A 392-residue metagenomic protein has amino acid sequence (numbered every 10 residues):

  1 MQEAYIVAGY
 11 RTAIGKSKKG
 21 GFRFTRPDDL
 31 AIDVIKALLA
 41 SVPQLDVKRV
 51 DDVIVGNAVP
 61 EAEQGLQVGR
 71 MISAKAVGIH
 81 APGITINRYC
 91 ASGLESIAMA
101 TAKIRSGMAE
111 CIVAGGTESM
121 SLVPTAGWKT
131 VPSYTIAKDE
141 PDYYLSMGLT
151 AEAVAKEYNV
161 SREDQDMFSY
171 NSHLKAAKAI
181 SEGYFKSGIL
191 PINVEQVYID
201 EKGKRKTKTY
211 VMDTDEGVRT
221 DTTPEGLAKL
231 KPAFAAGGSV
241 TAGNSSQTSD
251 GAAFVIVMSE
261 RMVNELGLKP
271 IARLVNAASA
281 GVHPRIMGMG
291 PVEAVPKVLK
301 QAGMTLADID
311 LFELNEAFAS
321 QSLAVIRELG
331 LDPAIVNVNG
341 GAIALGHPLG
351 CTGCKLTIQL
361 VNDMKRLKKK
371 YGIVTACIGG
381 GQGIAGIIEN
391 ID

Functional and structural regions predicted by a protein language model:
M1-P27, T222-M289, K300, I358-Q359 (+2 more regions): Condensing-enzyme catalytic core mediating Claisen C-C bond formation in acyl metabolism
R11-A13, F24-D33, Q44, M167-E265 (+2 more regions): N-terminal extracellular/periplasmic Venus flytrap/periplasmic-binding protein-like
K16-K18, T101-Y158, T220-T222: Glycine-rich loop/linker segments at domain edges
R23-I112, T117-S133, I189-M212, R285 (+1 more regions): Conserved beta-ketoacyl condensing-enzyme motif
T25, N57-E110, D142-L149, D221-Q247 (+3 more regions): Conserved catalytic cysteine-centered active-site region of acyl-thioester-dependent Claisen-condensing enzymes
P27-P43, V68-I72, S96, M147-V154 (+5 more regions): Short, well-ordered amphipathic alpha-helical segments that serve as non-catalytic structural scaffolds within diverse
R88-T117, A155-Y184, F254-R261, I326 (+2 more regions): Active-site-proximal alpha-helical scaffold in enzymes
F185-G188, V194, Y198, V275-A344: Active-site pocket-lining segment
